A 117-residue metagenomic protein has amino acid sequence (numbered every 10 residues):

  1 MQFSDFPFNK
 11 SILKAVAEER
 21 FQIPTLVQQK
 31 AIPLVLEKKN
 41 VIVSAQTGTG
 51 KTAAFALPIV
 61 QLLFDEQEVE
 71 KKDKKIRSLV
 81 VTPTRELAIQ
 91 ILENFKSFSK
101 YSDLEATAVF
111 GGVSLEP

Functional and structural regions predicted by a protein language model:
M1-S44: Conserved pre-motif I regulatory segment
D5, K10-K14, E18-F21, V69-P117: Conserved nucleic-acid-binding Ia/Ib motif block in the N-terminal RecA-like helicase ATPase lobe
Q29-V41, T52-K72, I89, E93-F98: Walker A/P-loop NTP-binding motif
S44, A56, A106-A108: Small side chains
A45-T49: The conserved Walker
